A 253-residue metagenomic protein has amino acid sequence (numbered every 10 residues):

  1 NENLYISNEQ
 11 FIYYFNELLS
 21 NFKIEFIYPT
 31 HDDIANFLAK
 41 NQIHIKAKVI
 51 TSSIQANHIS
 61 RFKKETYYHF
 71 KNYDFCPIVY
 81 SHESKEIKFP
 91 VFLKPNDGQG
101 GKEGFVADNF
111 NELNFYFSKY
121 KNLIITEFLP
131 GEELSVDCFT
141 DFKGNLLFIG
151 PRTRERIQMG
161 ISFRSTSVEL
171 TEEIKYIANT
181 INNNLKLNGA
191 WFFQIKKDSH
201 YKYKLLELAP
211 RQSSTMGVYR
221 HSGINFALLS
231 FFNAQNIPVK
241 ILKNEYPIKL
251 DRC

Functional and structural regions predicted by a protein language model:
N1-L18: Glycine-rich, highly charged phosphate/nucleotide-binding loops
N1-Y5, K46-I50, V91-K94: Active-site regions of enzymes building and remodeling cell-envelope glycoconjugates
F22-R61, D74-V79: A short, GP-enriched loop/loop-strand-helix hinge that lies immediately N-terminal to, or at the N-terminal rim
I54-G131, D141-N145, E172-K175: Active-site nucleotide/adenylate-binding loops and adjacent lid/helix of ATP-dependent enzymes
V91, L147, K204-E207: Protein kinase-like catalytic core scaffold
T126-K186, K197, A209-Q235: ATP-dependent carboxylate/phosphate-activation module, predominantly the ATP-grasp catalytic core and closely related
N188-H200: A short glycine-rich, hydrophobically flanked beta-strand micro-motif that places a catalytic Asp/Glu for divalent metal
L228-C253: Peripheral (often C-terminal) accessory segments that flank ATP-dependent C-N-forming ligase machineries
